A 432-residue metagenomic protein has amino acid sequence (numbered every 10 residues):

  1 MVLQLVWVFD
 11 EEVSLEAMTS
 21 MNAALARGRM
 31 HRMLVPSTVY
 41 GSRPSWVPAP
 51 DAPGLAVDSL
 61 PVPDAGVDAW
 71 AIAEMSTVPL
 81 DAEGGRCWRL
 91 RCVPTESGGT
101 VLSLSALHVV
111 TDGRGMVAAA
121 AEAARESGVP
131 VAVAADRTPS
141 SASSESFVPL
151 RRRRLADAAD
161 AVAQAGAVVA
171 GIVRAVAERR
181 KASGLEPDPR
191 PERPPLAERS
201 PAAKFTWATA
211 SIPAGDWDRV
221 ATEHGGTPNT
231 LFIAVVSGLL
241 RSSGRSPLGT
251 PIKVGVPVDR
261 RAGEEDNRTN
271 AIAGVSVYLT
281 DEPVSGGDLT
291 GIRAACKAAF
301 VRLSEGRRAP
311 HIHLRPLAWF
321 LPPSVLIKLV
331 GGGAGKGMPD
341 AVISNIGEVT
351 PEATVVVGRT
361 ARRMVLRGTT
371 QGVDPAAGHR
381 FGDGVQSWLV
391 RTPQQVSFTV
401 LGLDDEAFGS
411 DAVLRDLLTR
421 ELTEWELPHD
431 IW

Functional and structural regions predicted by a protein language model:
M1: TRNA-binding/sensing appendages of the translation machinery
Q4: Short hydrophobic/aromatic beta-strand or adjacent loop that forms the aromatic wall/cage of a ligand/substrate-binding
W7-R27, V35-F381, Q395, D405-A412 (+2 more regions): Soluble acyl-CoA-dependent acyltransferase catalytic core bearing the H(X)4D motif
L90-C92, Q386-L389: Short amphipathic beta-strand and strand-loop transition segments with alternating hydrophobic
